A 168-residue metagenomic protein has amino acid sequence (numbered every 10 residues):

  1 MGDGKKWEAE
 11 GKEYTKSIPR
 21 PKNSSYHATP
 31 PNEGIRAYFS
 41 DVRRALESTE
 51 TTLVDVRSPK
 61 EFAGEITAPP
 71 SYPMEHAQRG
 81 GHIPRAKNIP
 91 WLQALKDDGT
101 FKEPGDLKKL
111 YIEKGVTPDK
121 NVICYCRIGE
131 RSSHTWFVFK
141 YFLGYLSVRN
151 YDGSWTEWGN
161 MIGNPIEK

Functional and structural regions predicted by a protein language model:
M1-T52, V56-K168: Rhodanese-like catalytic fold shared by cysteine-dependent sulfurtransferases and DSP/PTP-type phosphatases
